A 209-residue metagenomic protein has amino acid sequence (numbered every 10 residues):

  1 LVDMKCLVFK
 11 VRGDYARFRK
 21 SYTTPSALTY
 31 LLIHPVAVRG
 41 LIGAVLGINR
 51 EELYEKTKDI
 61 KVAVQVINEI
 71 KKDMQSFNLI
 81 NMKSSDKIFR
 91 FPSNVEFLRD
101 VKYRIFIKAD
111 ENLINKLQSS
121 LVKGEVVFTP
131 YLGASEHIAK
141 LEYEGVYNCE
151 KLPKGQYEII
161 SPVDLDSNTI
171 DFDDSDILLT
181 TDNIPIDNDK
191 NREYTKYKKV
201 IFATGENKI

Functional and structural regions predicted by a protein language model:
L1, G47-L53, P92-N94: Intrinsically disordered, low-complexity boundary segments flanking structured domains
V2, I67-I209: Internal, well-folded beta-alpha domain core
V2-M4, P35, T57, L98: Short, surface-exposed loop/turn motifs at beta-strand boundaries within globular domains
V2-T23: N-terminal, Lys/Arg- and Ser/Thr-rich interaction peptides
C6, D59-K61, D100-K102: Extracellular structured ligand-interaction cores
V8-K10, A63, R104-F106: Beta-strand secondary-structure signal
D14, L31, A63-Q65, A139-E144: Charge-rich, low-complexity amphipathic helices in intrinsically disordered tails/linkers adjacent to domains
K20-S84: Glycine/small-residue-rich interface belts in oligomeric ring/scaffold proteins and their assembly partners
